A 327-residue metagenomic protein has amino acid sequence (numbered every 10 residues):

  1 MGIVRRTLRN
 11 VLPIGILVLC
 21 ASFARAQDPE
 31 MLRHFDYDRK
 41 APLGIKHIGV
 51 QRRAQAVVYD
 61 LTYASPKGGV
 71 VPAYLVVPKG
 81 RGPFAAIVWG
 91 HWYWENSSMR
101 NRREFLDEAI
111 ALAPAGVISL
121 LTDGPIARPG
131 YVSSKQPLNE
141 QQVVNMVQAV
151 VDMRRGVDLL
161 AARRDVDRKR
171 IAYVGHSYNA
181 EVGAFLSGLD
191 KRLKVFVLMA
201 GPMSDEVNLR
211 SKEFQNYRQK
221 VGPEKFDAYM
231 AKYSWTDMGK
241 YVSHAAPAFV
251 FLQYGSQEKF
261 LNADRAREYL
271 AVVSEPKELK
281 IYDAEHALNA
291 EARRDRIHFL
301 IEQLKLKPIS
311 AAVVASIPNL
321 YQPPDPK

Functional and structural regions predicted by a protein language model:
Y37-R81: N-terminal cap/lid segment of alpha/beta-hydrolase-fold proteins
A73, P83-Y93: Short beta-strand element of the alpha/beta-hydrolase
G90-R154, N208-Q215: Cap/lid segment of the alpha/beta-hydrolase catalytic domain
R154-E213: Primarily recognizes the serine-hydrolase "nucleophile elbow" in alpha/beta-hydrolase and SGNH/GDSL folds
F226-V242: Active-site nucleophile elbow and catalytic-triad environment of alpha/beta-hydrolase enzymes
A245-A246, F251-Y254: Short beta-strand/loop motif that positions the catalytic acidic residue of the alpha/beta-hydrolase fold
K259-R265: Conserved alpha/beta-hydrolase "acid-adjacent" motif
R267-K327: C-terminal catalytic histidine-bearing segment of alpha/beta-hydrolase fold enzymes
